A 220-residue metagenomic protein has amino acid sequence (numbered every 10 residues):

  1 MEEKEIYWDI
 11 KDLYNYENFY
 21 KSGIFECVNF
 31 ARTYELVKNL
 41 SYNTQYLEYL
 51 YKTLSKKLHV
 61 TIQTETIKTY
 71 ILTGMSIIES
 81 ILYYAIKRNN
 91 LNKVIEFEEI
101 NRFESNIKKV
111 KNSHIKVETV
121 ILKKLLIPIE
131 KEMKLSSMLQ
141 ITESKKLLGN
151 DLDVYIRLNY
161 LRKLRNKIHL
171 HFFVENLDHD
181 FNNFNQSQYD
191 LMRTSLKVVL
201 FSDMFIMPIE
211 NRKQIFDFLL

Functional and structural regions predicted by a protein language model:
M1-I67: Charged alpha-helical initiation segments
L13, L40-N43, L47-L50, L54 (+5 more regions): Amphipathic alpha-helices that form helix-helix packing interfaces
V28-A31, E35-K38, Y42-Q45, S113-V120 (+2 more regions): Alpha-helix boundary/N-cap detector
N39, T69-Y70, D153, Y160: Alpha-helical initiation/capping and key positions within long helical/coiled-coil segments
S55-H59, I86, N90, F173-L177: Short, flexible helix-adjacent loops and helix caps
T64-N90: Short, hydrophobic, well-ordered secondary-structure elements
L91-K167, E175: Flexible secondary-structure boundary motifs
E143-L220: Charge-enriched, short contiguous segments at helix-coil
